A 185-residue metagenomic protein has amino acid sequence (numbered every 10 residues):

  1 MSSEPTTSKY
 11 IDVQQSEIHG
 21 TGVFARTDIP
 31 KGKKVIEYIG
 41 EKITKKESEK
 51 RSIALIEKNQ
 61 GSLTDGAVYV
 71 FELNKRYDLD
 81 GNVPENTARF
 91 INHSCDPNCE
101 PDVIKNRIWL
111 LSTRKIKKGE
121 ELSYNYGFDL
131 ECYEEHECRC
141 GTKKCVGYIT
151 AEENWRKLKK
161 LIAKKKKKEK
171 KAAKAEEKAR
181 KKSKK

Functional and structural regions predicted by a protein language model:
M1-P5, K182-S183: Basic/polar N-terminal segments that are highly enriched at the extreme N-terminus, encompassing both cleavable
S2-S3, I29, T113, G119: Proteins with a high burden of low-complexity, intrinsically disordered sequence enriched in S/T/G/P/A and R, requiring
E4-P101: Catalytic cores of histone-lysine modification enzymes
S94-K185: C-terminal SET catalytic tail plus cysteine-rich post-SET Zn-binding segment of SAM-dependent SET-domain
